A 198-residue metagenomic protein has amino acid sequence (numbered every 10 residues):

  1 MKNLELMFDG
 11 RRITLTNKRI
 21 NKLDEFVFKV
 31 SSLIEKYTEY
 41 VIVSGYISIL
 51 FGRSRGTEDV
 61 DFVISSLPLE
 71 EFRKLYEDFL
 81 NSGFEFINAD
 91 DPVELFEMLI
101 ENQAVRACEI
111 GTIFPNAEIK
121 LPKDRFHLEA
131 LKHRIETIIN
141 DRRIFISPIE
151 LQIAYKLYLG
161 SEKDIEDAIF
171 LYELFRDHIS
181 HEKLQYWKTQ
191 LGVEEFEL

Functional and structural regions predicted by a protein language model:
M1-L198: Compositionally biased terminal segments of proteins
